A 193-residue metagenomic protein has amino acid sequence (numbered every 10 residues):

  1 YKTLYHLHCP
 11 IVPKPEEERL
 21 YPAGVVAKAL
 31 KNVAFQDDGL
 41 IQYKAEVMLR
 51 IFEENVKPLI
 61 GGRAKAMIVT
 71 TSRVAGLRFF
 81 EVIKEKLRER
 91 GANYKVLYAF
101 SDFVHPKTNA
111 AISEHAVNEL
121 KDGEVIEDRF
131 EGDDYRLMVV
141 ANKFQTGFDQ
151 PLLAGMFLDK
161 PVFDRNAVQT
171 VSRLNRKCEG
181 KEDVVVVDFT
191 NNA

Functional and structural regions predicted by a protein language model:
Y1, R63, G91-K95, P151-G155 (+2 more regions): Short glycine-/polar-rich loops that comprise or flank the Walker A/P-loop and associated switch/sensor motifs
Y1-R63, F80: Interdomain helical connector at the RecA1-RecA2 junction of SF1/SF2 helicase-like NTPases
V33-L49, E119-D122, E131-Y135, V140 (+1 more regions): Phosphate/oxyanion-binding active-site loops and adjacent basic polyanion-contact surfaces
G62-S72: Conserved RecA-like ASCE P-loop NTPase motor core of nucleic-acid helicases/translocases
S72-T108, A141-K143: Conserved helicase motor "Helicase C" RecA-like lobe of SF1/SF2 P-loop NTPases
N93, S101-R136: Conserved motor-coupling elements within RecA-like helicase/translocase cores
V139-L153, S172-K177: SF2 helicase motor core recognition
A167-Q169, R173-A193: Conserved segment of the helicase C-terminal RecA-like domain
